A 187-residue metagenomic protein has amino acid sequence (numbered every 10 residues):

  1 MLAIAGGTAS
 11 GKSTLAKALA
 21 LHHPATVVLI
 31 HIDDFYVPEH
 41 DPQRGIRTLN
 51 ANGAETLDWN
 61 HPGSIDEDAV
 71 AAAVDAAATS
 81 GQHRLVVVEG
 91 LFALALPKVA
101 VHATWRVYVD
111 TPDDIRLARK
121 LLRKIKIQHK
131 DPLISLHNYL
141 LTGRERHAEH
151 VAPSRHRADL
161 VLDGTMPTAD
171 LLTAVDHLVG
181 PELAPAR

Functional and structural regions predicted by a protein language model:
L2-A3: Short hydrophobic/aromatic beta-strand immediately N-terminal to the Walker A/P-loop
G7: P-loop (Walker A) phosphate-binding loop of NTP-binding proteins
K12: Conserved lysine of the Walker
L15: Hydrophobic positions on the alpha1 helix immediately C-terminal to the Walker A/P-loop
L21-L29: Post-Walker A helix-loop "phosphate-sensing" segment adjacent to the P-loop in P-loop NTPases
V28-H31, V37-L85: Conserved nucleotide-sensing/catalytic segment adjacent to the nucleotide-binding pocket in NTP-handling enzymes
G81-H83, L122-I125, E145-R187: NTP-dependent small-molecule kinase module
V88-H129: ATP-dependent NMP and nucleoside kinases share a basic, alpha-helical "lid"
